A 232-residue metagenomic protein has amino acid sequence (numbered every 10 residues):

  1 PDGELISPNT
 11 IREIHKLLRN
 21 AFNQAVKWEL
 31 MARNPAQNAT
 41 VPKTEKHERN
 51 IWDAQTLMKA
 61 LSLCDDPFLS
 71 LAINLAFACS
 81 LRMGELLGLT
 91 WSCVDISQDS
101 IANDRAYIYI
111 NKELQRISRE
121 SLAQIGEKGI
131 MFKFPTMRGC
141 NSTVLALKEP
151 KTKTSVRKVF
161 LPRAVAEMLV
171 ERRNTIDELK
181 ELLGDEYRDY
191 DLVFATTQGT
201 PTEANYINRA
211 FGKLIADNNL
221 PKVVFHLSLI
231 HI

Functional and structural regions predicted by a protein language model:
P1-L30, K46, T200-I207, P221-L227: N-terminal core-binding DNA-recognition domain of tyrosine site-specific recombinases/integrases
E4-P8, R12-I14, K27, M31-W91 (+4 more regions): Basic, Lys/Arg- and aromatic-enriched nucleic-acid-binding interface segment
L18-A21, E29, A39, A60 (+5 more regions): Conserved hydrophobic/aromatic pocket- or pore-lining residues that grip, position, or stack substrates in active sites
A21-Q24, W28, A60-L63, M168 (+2 more regions): Generic, well-ordered alpha-helical scaffold segments in large soluble proteins
A25-N34, D95, T175, L179-E181 (+1 more regions): Surface-exposed helix-capping loop/turn segments at secondary-structure junctions
N38-T44, N50, T56, L89-E178 (+1 more regions): Conserved tyrosine-mediated DNA breakage-rejoining catalytic core shared by Y-recombinases
S155, V159-R163, E167-D177, L183-S228: C-terminal structured domain segments across diverse proteins
H231-I232: Conserved small/polar residues in nucleotide/adenosyl-binding loops
